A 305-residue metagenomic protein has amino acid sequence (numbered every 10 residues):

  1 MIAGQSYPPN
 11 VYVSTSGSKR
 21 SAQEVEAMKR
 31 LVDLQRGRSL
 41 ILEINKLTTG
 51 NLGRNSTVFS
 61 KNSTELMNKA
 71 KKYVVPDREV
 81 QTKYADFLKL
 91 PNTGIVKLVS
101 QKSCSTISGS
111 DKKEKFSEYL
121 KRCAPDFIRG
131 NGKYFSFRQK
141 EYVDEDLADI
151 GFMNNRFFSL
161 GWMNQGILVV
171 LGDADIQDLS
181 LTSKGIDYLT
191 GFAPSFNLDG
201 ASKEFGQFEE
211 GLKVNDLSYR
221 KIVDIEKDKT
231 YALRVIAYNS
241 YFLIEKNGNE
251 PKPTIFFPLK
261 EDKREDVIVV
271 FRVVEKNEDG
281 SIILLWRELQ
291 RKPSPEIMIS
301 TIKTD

Functional and structural regions predicted by a protein language model:
M1-D224, D305: N-terminal "domain-start" segment
I150, Y231-L233, L284-W286: Generic structural hydrophobic/aromatic packing signal, biased to beta-strands
G200-D279: Acidic, glycine-rich flexible loop segments
L259-D305: Compact beta-sheet-dominated globular domain cores
